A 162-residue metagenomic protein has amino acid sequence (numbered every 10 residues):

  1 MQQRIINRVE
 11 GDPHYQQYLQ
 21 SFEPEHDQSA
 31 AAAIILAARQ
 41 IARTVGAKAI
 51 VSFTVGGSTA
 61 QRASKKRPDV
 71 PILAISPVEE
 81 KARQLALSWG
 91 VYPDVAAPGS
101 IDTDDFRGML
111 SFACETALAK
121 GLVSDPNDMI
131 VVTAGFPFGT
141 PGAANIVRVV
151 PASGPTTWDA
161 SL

Functional and structural regions predicted by a protein language model:
M1-R39, L162: Long, charged amphipathic helices and adjacent flexible linkers at domain junctions
Q2-Q16, I41-V45, K66-V70, S88-Y92 (+3 more regions): Change "in soluble alpha/beta enzymes" to "in soluble alpha/beta proteins
Q28-L36, G57, E79, T103-S111: Electropositive phosphate-/nucleotide-binding environments in soluble metabolic enzymes
A33-A47, M109-S124, D128: Phosphate-interacting basic helix/loop segments used at nucleotide- and nucleic-acid interfaces
G46-R67: Acidic/histidine-rich
K48-V51, V70-L73, Y92-D94, D128-V131 (+1 more regions): Structural motif
T59-Q61, R67-R107: Nucleotide-binding motor/catalytic cores of P-loop/tubulin-like NTPases across gene-expression machines
E115-F138, A144-T156: C-terminal binding/interaction regions
